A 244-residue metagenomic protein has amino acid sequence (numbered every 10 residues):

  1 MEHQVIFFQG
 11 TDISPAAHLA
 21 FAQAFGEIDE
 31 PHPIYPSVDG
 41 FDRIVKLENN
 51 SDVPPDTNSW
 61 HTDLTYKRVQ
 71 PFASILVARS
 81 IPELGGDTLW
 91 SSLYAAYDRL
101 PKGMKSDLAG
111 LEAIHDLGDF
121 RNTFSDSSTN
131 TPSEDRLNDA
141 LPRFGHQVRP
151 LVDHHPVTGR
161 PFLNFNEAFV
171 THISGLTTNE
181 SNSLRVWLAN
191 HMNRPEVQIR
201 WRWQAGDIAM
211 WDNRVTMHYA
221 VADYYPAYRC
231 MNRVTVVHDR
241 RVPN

Functional and structural regions predicted by a protein language model:
M1-I208, N213-N244: Non-heme Fe(II) oxygenase catalytic core, chiefly the N-lobe of the double-stranded beta-helix
